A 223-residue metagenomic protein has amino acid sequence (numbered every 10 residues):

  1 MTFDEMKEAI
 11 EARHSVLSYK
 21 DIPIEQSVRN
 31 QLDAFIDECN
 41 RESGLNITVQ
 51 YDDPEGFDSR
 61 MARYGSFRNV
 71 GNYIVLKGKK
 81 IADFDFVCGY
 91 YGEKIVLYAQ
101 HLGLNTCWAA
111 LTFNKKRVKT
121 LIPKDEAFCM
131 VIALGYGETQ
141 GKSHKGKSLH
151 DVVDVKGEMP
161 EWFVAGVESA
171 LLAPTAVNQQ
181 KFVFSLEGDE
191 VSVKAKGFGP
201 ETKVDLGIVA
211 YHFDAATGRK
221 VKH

Functional and structural regions predicted by a protein language model:
M1-H223: Acidic, surface-exposed loops and disordered segments
